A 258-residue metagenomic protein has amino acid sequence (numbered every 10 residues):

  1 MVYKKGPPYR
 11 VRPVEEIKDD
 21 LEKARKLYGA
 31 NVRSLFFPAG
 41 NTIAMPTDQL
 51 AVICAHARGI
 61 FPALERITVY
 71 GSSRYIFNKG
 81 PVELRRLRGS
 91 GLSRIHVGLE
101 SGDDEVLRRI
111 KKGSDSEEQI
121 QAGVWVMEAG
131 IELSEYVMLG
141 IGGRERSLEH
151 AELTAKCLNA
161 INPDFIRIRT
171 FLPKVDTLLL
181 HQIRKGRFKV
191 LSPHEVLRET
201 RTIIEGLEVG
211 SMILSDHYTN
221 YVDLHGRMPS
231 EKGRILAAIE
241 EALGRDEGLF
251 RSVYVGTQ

Functional and structural regions predicted by a protein language model:
M1-D19: Canonical Radical SAM [4Fe-4S] cluster-binding loop centered on the CxxxCxxC motif and its immediate flanking residues
I17, F37, V69, V97 (+3 more regions): Conserved, mostly hydrophobic/aromatic
I17, L50, G80, Q119-I120 (+3 more regions): Aromatic/hydrophobic pocket-lining residues that form the small-molecule binding cavity in soluble enzyme cores
L27-E128: Conserved SAM/AdoMet-binding glycine-rich loop
R74, G102-V106, V126-H150, R169-V175 (+1 more regions): Conserved strand-turn element in the central/C-terminal portion of the radical SAM core barrel that lines
K79-L84, G142-A160: Catalytic cores of alpha/beta
N159-Q258: Auxiliary Fe-S-binding modules of radical SAM enzymes
